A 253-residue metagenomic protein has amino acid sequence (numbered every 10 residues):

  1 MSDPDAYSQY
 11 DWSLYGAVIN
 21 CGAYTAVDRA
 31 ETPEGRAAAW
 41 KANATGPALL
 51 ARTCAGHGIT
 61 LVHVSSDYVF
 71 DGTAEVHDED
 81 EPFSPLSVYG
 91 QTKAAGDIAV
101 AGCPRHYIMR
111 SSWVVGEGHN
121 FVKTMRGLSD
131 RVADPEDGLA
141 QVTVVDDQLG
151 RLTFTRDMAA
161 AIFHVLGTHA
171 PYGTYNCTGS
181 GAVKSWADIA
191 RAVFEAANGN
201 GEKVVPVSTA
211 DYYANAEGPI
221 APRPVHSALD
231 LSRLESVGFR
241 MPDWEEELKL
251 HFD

Functional and structural regions predicted by a protein language model:
S2, A42, G150-T153, K184 (+2 more regions): Residue-level signal for the nucleotide or nucleotide-sugar donor/cofactor binding architecture
D3-A42, A55: NAD(P)H-binding glycine-rich loop region in Rossmannoid oxidoreductase-like domains and their noncatalytic homologs
W12, A37-W40, T45, T53 (+7 more regions): Catalytic phosphate/metal-binding cores of nucleic-acid and nucleotide-processing enzymes, i.e., regions that mediate
V18-G22, L61-D67, D71, M109-S111: SDR active-site strand-loop-helix element
A38-L49, V69-M109, W113-H119: Catalytic helix-loop patch of NAD(P)-dependent Rossmann-fold dehydrogenases
A101-G150, T155-A159, F163: NAD(P)-dependent short-chain dehydrogenase/reductase
A161, T168-P219: Mid/C-terminal beta-alpha module of Rossmann-like enzyme folds, strongest in SDR-family dehydrogenases/epimerases
P222-D253: C-terminal amphipathic/interface module of NAD(P)-dependent oxidoreductases and related NAD-binding regulators
